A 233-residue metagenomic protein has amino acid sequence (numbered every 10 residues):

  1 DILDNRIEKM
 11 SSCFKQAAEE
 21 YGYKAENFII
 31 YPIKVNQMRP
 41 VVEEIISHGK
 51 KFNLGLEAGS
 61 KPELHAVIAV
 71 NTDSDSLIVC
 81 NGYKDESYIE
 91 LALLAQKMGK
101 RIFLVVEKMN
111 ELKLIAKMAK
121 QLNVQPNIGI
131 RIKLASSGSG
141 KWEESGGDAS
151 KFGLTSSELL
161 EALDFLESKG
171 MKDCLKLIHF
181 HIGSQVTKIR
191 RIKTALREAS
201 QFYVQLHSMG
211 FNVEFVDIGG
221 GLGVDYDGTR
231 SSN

Functional and structural regions predicted by a protein language model:
D1-I33, Q37: Low-complexity, highly charged intrinsically disordered N-terminal segments that act as targeting/localization
G22, N27-F215, V224: Active-site-proximal beta-alpha core segment in soluble small-molecule metabolic enzymes
I218: Structured binding elements
Y226-N233: Short, intrinsically disordered, charge-balanced linker/junction segments flanking boundaries in proteins
